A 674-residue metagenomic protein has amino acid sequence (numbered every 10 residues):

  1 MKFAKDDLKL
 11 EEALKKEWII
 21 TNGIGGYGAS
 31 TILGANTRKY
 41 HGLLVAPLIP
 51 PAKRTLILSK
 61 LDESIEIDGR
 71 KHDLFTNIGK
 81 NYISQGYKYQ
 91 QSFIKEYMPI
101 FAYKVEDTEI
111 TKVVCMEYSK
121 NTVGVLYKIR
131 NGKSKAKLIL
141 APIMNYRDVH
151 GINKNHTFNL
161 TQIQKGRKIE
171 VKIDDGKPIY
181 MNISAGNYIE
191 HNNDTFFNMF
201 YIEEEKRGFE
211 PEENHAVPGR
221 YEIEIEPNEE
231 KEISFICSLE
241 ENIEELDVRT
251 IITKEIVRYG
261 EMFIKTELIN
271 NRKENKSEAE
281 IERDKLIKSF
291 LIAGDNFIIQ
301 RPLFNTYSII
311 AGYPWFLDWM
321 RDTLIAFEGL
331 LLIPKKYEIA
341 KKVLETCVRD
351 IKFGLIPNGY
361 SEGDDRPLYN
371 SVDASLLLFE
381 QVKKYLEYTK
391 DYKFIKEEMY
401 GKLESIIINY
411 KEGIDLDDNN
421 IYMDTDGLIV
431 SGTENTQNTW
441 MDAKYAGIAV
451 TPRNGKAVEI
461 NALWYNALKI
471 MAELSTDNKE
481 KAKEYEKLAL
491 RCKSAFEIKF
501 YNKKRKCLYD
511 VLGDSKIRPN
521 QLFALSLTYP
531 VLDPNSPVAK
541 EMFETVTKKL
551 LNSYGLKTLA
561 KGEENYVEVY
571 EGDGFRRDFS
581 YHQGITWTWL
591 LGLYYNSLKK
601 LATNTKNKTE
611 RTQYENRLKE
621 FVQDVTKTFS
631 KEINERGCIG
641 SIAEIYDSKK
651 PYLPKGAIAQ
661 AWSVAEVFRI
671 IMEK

Functional and structural regions predicted by a protein language model:
M1-K674: Acidic, mature catalytic/reactive cores of soluble proteins
